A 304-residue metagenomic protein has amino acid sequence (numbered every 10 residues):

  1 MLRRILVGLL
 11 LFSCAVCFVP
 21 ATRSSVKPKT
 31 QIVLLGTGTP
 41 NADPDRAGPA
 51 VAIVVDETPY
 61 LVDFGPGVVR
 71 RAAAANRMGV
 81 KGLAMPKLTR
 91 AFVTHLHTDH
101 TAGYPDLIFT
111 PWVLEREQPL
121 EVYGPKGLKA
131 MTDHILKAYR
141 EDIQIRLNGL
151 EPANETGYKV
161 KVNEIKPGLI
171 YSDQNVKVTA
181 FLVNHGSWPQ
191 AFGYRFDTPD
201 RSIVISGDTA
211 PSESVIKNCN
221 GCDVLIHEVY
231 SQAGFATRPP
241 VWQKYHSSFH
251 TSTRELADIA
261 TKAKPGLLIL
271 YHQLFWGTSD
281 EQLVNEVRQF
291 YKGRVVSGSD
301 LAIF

Functional and structural regions predicted by a protein language model:
L2-R3, T22-V204, V284-F304: Binuclear metal-dependent hydrolase catalytic cores
R4-I5, Q273: Hydrophobic alpha-helical segments, especially transmembrane helices and their immediate juxtamembrane helical caps
V7-C17: Bacterial N-terminal signal peptides
S13-C14, A73, N218: Alpha-helical transmembrane segments and their juxtamembrane interfaces
V16-C17, N76, I108, G221 (+2 more regions): Residues in and immediately flanking transmembrane alpha helices
T98, G127, T209, Q273-L274: Short, surface-exposed acidic/glycine-rich loop or hinge patches that mediate macromolecular interfaces
F192-G193, D200-V204, A210-A302: Cap/insert and terminal regions of metallo-dependent hydrolase folds
